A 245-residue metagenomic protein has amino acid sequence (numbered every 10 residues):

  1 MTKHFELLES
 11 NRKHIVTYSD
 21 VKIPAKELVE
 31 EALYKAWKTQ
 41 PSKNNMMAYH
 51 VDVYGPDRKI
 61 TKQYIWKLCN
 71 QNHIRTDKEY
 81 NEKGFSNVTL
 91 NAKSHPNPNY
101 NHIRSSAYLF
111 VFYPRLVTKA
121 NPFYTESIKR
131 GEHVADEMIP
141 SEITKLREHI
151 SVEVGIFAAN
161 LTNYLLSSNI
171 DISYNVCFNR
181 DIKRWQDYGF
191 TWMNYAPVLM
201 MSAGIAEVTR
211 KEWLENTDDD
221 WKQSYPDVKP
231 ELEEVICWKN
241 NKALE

Functional and structural regions predicted by a protein language model:
M1-F110, R115, W238-E245: N-terminal amphipathic, basic helical "cap/leader" segment at the start of enzyme domains
K3-V16, P24, A196-E245: C-terminal helix-cap and adjacent tail motif
A32, A36-W37, F110, L116 (+1 more regions): Small-aliphatic-rich amphipathic alpha-helix that forms the alpha element of a beta-alpha
G55, P114, V176, S202-I205: Short, structured patches in soluble enzyme cores that scaffold and shape functional sites
L68, P122-H133: Short, flexible, mixed-charge acidic loops at enzyme active sites
S106-Y108, S168, P197-L199: Generic beta-strand structural signal
N121-T125, C177, R184, E212-L214: A short secondary-structure junction signal
I182-S202: Short, conserved aromatic-histidine micro-motifs
